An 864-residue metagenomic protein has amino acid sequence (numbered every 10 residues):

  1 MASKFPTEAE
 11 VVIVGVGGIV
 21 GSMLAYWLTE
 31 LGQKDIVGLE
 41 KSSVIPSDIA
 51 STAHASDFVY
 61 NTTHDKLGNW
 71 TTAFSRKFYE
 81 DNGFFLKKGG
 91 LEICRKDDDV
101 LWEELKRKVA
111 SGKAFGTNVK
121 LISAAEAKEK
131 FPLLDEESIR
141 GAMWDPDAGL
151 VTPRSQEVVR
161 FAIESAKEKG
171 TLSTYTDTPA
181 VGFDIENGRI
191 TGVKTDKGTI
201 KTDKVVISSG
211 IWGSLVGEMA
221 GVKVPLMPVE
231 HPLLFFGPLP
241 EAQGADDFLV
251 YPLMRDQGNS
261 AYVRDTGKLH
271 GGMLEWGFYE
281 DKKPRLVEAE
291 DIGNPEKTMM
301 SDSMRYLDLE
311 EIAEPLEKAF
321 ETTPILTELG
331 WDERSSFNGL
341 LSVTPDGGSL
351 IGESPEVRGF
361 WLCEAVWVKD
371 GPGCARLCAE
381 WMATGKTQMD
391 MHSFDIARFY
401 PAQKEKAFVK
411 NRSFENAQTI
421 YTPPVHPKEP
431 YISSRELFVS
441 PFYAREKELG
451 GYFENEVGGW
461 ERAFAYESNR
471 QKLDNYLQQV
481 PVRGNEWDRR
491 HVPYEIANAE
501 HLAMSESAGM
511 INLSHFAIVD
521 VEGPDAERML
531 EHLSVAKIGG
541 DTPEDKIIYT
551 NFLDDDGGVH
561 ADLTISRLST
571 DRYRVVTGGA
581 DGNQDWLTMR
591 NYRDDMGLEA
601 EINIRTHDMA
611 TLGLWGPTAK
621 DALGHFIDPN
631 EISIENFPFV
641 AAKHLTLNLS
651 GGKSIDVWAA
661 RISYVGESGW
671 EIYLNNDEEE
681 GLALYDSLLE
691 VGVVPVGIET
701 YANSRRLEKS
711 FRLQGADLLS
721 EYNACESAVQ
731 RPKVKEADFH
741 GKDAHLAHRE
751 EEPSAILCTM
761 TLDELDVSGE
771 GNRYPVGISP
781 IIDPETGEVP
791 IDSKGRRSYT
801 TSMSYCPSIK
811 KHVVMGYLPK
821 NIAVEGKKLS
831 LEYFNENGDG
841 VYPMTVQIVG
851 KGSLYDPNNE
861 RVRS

Functional and structural regions predicted by a protein language model:
A9-V37: N-terminal Rossmann-like FAD-binding beta1-loop-alpha1 element of flavoenzymes
M23, Y60, D81, F183-L307 (+5 more regions): Flavin-dependent oxidoreductases
T29-T52: Glycine-rich FAD pyrophosphate-binding loop
A55-K130, G258-V263, H270-G272, S303 (+2 more regions): Dinucleotide-binding Rossmann-like beta1-alpha1 core, especially the glycine-rich loop that anchors the ADP
F58, H64, L150, S260 (+4 more regions): Glycine-rich phosphate/pyrophosphate-binding beta-alpha loops
D81, L86, D97-K169, S173-T176 (+3 more regions): Flavin (FAD/FMN) cofactor-binding and adjacent substrate-gating region of FAD-dependent oxidoreductase domains
T298-H426, P430-S434: C-terminal catalytic lobe of FAD-dependent flavoproteins
P401-S864: Glycine/proline-enriched, intrinsically flexible loops and inter-domain linkers
